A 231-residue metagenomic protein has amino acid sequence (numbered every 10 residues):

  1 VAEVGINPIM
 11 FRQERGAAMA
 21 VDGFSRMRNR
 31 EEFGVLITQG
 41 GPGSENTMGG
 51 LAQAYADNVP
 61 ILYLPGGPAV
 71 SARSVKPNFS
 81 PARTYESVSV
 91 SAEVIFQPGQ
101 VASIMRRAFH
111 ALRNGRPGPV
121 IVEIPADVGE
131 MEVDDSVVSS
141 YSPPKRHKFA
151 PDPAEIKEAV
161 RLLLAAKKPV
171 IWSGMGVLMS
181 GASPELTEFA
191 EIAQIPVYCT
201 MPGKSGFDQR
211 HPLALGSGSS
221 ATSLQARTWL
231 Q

Functional and structural regions predicted by a protein language model:
V1-Q231: N-terminal alpha/beta PP-like core and its mobile active-site loop of ThDP/TPP-dependent enzymes
